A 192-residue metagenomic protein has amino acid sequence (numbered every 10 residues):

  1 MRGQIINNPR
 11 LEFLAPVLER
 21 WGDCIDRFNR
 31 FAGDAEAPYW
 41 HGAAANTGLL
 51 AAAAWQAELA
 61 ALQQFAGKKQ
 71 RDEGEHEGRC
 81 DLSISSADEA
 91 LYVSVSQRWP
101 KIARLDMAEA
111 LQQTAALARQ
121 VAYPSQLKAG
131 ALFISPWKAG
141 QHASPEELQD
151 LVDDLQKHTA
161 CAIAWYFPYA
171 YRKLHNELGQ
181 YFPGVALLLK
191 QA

Functional and structural regions predicted by a protein language model:
M1-L49, A53: Interdomain/boundary linker segments immediately adjacent to catalytic/signaling cores
L49-W55, Q97-K101: Catalytic lumenal/periplasmic loop and adjoining terminal transmembrane helix of membrane glycan-assembly enzymes
A54-E75, C80-S85: A short acidic/basic microdomain associated with nuclease active sites
W55, A118-A122, Q156: N-terminal cationic-hydrophobic initiation segments that often serve targeting/anchoring roles
G78, E89, Q180-P183: Residues at beta-strand starts and edge strands
C80-A103: Conserved catalytic cores of phosphodiester-cleaving nucleases, focusing on short active-site segments
V95-D150: Catalytic cores of nucleic-acid endonucleases
L127-A192: Glycine-rich, aromatic-bearing surface loops/beta-hairpins
